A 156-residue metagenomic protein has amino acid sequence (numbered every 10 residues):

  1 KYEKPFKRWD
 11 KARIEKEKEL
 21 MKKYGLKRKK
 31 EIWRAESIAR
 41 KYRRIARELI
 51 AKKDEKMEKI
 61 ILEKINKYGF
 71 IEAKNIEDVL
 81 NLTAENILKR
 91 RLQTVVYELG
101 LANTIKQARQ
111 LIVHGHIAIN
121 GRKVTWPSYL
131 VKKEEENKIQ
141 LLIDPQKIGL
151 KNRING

Functional and structural regions predicted by a protein language model:
K1-L99, A118, R122-G156: Ferredoxin-like alpha/beta domains used as RNA- or RNAP-binding modules
A102-K106, H114: Beta-rich strand-turn-strand
